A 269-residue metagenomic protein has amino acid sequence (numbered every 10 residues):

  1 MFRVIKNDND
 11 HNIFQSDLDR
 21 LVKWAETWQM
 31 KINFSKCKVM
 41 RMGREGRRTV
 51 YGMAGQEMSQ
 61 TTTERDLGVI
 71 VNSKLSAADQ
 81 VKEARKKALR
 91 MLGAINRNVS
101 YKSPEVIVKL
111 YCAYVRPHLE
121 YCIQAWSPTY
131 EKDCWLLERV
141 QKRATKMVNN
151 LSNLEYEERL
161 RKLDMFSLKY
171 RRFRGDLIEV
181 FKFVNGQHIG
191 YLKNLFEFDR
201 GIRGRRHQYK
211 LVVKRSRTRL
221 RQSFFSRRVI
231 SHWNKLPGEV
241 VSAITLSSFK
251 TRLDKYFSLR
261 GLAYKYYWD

Functional and structural regions predicted by a protein language model:
M1-N7, H232: A short, flexible beta-alpha/helix-coil linker loop
M1-R3, K23-G46, D66-L195: Non-catalytic, peripheral interaction segments enriched in hydrophobic/basic residues
N7, S16-D19, K23, K31-R65 (+1 more regions): Short, conserved micro-motifs composed of acidic
N7-F14, Q56, K74-V81, Y130-D133 (+2 more regions): Amphipathic alpha-helical protein-protein interaction segments
D10-D17, A84, I107, Y111 (+2 more regions): Hydrophobic (often cysteine-bearing) scaffold residues that line and stabilize catalytic clefts of nucleotide/cofactor
D10-W28, L89-M91, K255: Inter-domain linker/hinge segments that demarcate the starts of reverse transcriptase and RNase H-type modules
Y51-M53, M58, W126, L195-F196 (+1 more regions): Short clusters of hydrophobic/aromatic residues that line enzyme substrate/ligand-binding pockets
K132, L136-D269: Short linear motifs embedded in intrinsically disordered, charge-biased segments
